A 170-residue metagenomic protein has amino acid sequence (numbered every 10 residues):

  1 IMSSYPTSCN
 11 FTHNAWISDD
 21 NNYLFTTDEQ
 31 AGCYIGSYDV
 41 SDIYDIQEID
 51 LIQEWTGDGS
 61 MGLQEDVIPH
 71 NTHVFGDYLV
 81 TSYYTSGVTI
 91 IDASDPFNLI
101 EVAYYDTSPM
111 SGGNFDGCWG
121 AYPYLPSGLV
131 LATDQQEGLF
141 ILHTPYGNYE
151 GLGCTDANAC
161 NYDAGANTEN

Functional and structural regions predicted by a protein language model:
I1-G151: Feature marking well-ordered beta-strand scaffolds used for ligand recognition
D134-Q136, P145-N170: Primarily marks secretory-pathway-exposed extracellular/lumenal segments that are disulfide- and glycosylation-prone
